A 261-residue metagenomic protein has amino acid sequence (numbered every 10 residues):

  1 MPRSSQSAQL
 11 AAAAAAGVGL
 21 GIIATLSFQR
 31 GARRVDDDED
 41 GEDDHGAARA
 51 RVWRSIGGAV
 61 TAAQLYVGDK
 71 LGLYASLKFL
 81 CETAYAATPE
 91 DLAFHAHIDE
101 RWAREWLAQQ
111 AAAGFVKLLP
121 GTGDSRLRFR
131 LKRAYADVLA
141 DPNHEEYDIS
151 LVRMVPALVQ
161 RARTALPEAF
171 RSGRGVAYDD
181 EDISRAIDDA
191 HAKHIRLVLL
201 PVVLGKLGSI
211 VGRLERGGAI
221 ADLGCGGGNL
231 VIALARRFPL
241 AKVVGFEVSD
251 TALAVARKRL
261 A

Functional and structural regions predicted by a protein language model:
S7-F28: Hydrophobic alpha-helical topogenic segments used for membrane insertion/localization
D43, R49-L71, A75-S76, R104 (+1 more regions): Conserved Class I S-adenosyl-L-methionine-dependent methyltransferase catalytic core
T83-F94: Short acidic, hydrophobic short linear motifs in intrinsically disordered regions
L223: Conserved beta-strand/loop positions that form the S-adenosyl-L-methionine
G227-F238: Conserved SAM-binding loop of SAM-dependent methyltransferases across substrates and taxa, primarily the Class I
K242-E247: Conserved SAM-binding motif I beta-strand of class I
S249-T251: Conserved SAM/SAH-binding beta-strand->alpha-helix loop
A256-R257: Conserved SAM-binding loop
